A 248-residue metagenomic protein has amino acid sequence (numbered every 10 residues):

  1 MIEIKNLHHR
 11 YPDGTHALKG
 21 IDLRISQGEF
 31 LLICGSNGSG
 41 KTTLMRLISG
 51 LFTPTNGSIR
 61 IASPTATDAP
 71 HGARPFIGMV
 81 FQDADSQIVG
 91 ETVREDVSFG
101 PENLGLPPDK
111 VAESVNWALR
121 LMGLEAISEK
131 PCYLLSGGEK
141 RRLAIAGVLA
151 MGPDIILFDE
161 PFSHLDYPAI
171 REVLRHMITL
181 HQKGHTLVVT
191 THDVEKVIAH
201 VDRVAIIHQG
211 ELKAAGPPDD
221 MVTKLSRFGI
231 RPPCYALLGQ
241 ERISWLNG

Functional and structural regions predicted by a protein language model:
S49: Helix-to-loop junction immediately C-terminal to a conserved catalytic motif
D109-I127: Conserved ABC ATPase "signature" region
P131-L135, E139: Conserved ABC ATPase signature
I156-D159: Catalytic Walker B motif of ABC-type/P-loop ATPase nucleotide-binding domains
T191-H192: H-loop/switch region of ABC-family ATPase nucleotide-binding domains
T223-G248: ABC ATPase nucleotide-binding domains
